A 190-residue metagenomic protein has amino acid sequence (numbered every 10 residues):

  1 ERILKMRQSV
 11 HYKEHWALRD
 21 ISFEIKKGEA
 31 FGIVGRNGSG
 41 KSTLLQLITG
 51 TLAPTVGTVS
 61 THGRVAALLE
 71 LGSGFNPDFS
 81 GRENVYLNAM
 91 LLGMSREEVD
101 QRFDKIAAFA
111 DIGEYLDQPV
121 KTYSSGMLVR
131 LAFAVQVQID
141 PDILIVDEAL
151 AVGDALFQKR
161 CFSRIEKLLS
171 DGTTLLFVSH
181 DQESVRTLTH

Functional and structural regions predicted by a protein language model:
E1-R19: Pre-NBD coupling/linker segments of ABC/ABC-like ATPases
R2-L4, Y86, E98-Y115, A132: Conserved ABC ATPase "signature" region
V34-R36: The feature captures the beta-strand-to-loop junction immediately N-terminal to the Walker
T49: Helix-to-loop junction immediately C-terminal to a conserved catalytic motif
F109, A134-V146, V152: A short, proline-enriched helix->beta-strand linker immediately N-terminal to the Walker B motif in ABC-type P-loop
D181-L188: Conserved H-loop
